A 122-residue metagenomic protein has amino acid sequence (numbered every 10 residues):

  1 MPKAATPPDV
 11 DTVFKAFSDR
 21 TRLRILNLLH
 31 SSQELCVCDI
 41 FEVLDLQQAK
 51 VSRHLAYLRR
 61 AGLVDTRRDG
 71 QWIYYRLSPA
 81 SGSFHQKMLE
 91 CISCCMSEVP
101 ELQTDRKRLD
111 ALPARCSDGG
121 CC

Functional and structural regions predicted by a protein language model:
M1-A5, D9, S83-C122: Amphipathic alpha-helical dimerization/coiled-coil segments that flank or bridge DNA-binding/regulatory modules
P2-K50, W72-G82: N-terminal helix-turn-helix DNA-binding core of bacterial DNA-binding proteins
R20-L23, L35, V64, L102 (+1 more regions): A general structural signal for well-ordered secondary-structure junctions
E42, R59-R60: Alpha-helical residues within the helix-turn-helix
L55-A56: Short, hydrophobic-biased segments on the C-terminal half of alpha helices that form "recognition helices"
R60-D69, R76-S78: Beta-hairpin "wing" of winged helix-turn-helix
G62, G70, G82, G119-G120: Residue-identity detector for glycine
